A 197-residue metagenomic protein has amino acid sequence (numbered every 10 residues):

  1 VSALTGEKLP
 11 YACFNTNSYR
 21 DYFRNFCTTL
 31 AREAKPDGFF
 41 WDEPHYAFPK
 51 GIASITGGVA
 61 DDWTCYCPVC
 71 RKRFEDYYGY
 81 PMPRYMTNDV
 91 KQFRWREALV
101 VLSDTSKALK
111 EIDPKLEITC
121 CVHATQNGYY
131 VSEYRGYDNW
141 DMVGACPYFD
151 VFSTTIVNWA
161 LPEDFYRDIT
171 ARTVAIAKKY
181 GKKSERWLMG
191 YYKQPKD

Functional and structural regions predicted by a protein language model:
V1-R172, Y192: Polysaccharide-binding and catalytic clefts of secreted carbohydrate-active enzymes
A124-Q126, T170-D197: Active-site clefts of carbohydrate-active enzymes
